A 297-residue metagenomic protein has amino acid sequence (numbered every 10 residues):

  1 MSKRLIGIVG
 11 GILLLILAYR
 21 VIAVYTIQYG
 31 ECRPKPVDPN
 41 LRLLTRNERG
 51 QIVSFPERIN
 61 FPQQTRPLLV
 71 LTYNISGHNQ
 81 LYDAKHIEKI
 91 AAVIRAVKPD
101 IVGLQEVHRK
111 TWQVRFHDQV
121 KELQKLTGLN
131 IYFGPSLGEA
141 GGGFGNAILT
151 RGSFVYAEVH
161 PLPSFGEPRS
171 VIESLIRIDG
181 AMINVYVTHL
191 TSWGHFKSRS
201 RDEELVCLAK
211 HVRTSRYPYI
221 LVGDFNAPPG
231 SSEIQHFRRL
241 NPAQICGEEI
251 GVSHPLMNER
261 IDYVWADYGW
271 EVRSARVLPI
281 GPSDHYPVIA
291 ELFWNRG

Functional and structural regions predicted by a protein language model:
K3-G11, Y19-I59, V212-I220, F225-G297: Metal-dependent phosphoester-hydrolase catalytic domains
R20, Y25, Y29-P62, Y82-D83 (+2 more regions): Structured beta-strand-rich core segments of catalytic domains in phosphoester-bond hydrolases
R42-T45, F61, P67-E88, H108-W112 (+1 more regions): Acidic/histidine-rich helix-loop elements that form or flank divalent-metal/phosphate-binding sites at the catalytic
L69-I75, I90-F116, L149, S174 (+4 more regions): Active-site beta-strand/loop signature of hydrolases that rely on acidic residues for catalysis
A84-E88, F116-H117, P168, D202-L205 (+1 more regions): Structural motif corresponding to alpha-helix initiation and N-cap regions
R95-P99, Q124-G128, Y132, F154 (+2 more regions): Sec-exported extracytoplasmic/periplasmic mature domains
G180-G194: Active-site-proximal loop/helix segment associated with metal-binding centers of metalloenzymes
